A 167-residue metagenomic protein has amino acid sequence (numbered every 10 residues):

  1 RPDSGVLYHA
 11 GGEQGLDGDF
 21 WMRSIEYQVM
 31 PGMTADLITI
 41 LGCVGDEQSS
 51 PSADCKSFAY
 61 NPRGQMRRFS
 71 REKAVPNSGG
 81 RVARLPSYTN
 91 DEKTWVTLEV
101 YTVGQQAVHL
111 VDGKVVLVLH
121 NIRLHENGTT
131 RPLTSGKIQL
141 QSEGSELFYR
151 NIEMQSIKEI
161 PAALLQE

Functional and structural regions predicted by a protein language model:
R1-E167: Carbohydrate-interacting regions of secretory-pathway proteins
